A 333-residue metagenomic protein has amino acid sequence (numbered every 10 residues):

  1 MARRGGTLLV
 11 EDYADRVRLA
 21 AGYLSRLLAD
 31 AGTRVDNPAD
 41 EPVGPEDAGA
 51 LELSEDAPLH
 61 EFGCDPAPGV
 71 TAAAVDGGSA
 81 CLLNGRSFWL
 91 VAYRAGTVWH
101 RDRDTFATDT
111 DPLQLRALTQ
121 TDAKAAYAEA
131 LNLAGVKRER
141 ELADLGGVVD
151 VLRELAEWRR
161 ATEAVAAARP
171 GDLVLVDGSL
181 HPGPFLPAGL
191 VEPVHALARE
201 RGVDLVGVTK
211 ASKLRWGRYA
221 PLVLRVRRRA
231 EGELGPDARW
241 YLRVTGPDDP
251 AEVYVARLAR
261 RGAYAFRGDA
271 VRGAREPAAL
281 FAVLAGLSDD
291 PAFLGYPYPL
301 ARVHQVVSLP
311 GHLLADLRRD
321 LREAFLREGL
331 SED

Functional and structural regions predicted by a protein language model:
M1-D65, V70, T121-L173, G178-D333: Long, contiguous domain-sized segments
V70-A80: Two-metal-ion RNase H-like nuclease active-site motif
A74, A95, L175: Generic enzyme active-site microenvironment
A80-N132: Acidic, metal-ligating active-site segments
